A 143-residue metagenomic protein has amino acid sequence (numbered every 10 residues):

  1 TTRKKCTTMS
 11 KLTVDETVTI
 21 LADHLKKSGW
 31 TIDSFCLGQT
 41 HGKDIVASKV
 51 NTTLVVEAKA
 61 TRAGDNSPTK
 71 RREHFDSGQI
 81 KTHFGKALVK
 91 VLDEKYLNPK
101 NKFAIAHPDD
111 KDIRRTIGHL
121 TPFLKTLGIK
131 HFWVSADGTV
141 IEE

Functional and structural regions predicted by a protein language model:
T2-H41, S48-T52, R62, L97-N98: Acidic-basic catalytic patches of nuclease active cores, encompassing PD-(D/E)XK and other metal-cofactor nuclease
R3, H119-E143: Charged, structured surface patches that assemble and position nucleic-acid processing machinery
A22, K111-D112, I129: Contiguous N-terminal and early-domain "leader" segments and peripheral loops that mark the onset or edge of a domain
C36, K59, S135-D137: Residues at the C-termini of beta-strands that transition into short coil/loop
G42-A47, I141-E143: Short, solvent-exposed polar/charged micro-motifs at secondary-structure junctions
V56: Conserved beta3 VAIK motif of the Hanks protein kinase fold
K59-F123: Catalytic cores of nucleic-acid endonucleases
